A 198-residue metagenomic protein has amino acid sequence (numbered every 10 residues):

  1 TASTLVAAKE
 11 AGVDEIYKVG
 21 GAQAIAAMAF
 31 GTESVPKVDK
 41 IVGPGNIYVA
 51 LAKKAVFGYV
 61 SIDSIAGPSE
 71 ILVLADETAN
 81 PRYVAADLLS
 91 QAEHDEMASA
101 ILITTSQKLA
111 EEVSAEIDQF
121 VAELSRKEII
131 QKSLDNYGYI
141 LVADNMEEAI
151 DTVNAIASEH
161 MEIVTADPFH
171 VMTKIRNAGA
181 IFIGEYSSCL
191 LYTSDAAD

Functional and structural regions predicted by a protein language model:
T1-L5: Short, glycine/polar-rich helix-capping loops at beta-to-alpha or helix-loop-helix junctions that flank or form
A7-S99: Conserved NAD(P)+-binding/catalytic subdomain of aldehyde/semialdehyde dehydrogenases
E15-K18, I101, M161-V164, F182-I183: Short hydrophobic alpha-helical runs that function as membrane-insertion/retention elements
A50-A52, V171, L191: Glycine/Thr-rich phosphate-binding loops of Rossmann-like dinucleotide-binding domains
K53-G67, A85, L89-I101, T105-Q131 (+1 more regions): Glycine/threonine-rich helix-loop capping motifs at alpha-helix boundaries
L102-A178: A glycine- and small/hydrophobic-rich beta-loop-beta segment that serves as a flexible "lid/hinge" or phosphate-binding
S187: A C-terminal functional module that forms or caps the active site or interfaces directly with catalytic machinery
Y192-D198: Conserved small/polar residues in nucleotide/adenosyl-binding loops
